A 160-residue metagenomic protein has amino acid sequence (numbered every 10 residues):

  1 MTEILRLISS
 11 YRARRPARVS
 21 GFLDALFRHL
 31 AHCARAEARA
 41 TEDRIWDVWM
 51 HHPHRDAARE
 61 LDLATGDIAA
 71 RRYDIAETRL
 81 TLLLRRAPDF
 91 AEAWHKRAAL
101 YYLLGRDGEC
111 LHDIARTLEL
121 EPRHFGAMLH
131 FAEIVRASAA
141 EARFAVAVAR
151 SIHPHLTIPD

Functional and structural regions predicted by a protein language model:
D24-R85: Alpha-helical segment of the N-proximal tetratricopeptide repeat
M50, L82-R85, A115-E119, R150-S151: Conserved structural position within tetratricopeptide repeats
A76, C110, A142-F144: Single-residue signature of alpha-solenoid repeat helices
P88, P122, P154-T157: Short coil turns that delineate tetratricopeptide repeat
